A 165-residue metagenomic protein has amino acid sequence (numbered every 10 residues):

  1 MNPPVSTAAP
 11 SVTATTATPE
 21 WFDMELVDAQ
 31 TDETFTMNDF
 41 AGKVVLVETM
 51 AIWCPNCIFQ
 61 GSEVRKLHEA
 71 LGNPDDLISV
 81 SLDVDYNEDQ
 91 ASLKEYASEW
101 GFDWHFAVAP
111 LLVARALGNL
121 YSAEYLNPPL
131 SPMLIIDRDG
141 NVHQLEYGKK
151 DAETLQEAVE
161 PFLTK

Functional and structural regions predicted by a protein language model:
M1-N2, S6-T7, L163-K165: Non-globular targeting/processing and membrane-anchoring segments
P4-M37: N-terminal "domain-start" segment that seeds a small globular fold
F35-I58: Short active-site neighborhood of thiol/selenol oxidoreductases, capturing the structured segment around
V44-V45, L77, S131: Alpha/beta-hydrolase fold active-site loops
V47, I78-L82, A107: Rossmann-like NAD(H)/NADP(H) cofactor-binding core
I58-G101, L112-N119: Structural microenvironment flanking redox-active thiols in thiol-disulfide oxidoreductases
W100-F102, L111-E160: Thiol/disulfide oxidoreductase modules built on the thioredoxin-like
